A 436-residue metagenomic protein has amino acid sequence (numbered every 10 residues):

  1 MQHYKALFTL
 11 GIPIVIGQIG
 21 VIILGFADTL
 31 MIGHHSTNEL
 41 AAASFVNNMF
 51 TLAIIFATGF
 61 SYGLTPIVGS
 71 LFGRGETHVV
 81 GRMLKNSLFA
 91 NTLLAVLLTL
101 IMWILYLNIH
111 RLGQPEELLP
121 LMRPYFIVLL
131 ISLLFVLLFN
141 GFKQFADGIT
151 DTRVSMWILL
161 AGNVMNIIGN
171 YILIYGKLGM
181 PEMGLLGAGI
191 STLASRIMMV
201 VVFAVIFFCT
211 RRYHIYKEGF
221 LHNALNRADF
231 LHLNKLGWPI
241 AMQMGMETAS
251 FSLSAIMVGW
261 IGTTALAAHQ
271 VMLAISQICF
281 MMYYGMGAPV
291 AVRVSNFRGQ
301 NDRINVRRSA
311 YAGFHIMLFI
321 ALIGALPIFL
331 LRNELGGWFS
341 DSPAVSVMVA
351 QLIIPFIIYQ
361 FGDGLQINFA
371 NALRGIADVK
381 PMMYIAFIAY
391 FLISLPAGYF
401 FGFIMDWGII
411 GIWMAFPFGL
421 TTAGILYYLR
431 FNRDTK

Functional and structural regions predicted by a protein language model:
M1-I14, V68-L134, M180-W238, V294-Y359 (+1 more regions): Short alpha-helical transmembrane segments in multi-pass integral membrane proteins
Q2-L30, H34-H35, T51-G63, I67 (+5 more regions): N-terminal transmembrane alpha-helices
T9-D28, V128, F139, G162 (+5 more regions): Transmembrane helical elements of multi-pass membrane transporters/channels
I14, Q18, T29-L30, P66 (+15 more regions): Transmembrane alpha-helix boundary and packing residues in multipass membrane permease domains and related
I19, I23-A41, I109-E116, I172-L185 (+4 more regions): Helix-terminus/linker motif at the lipid-water interface of multi-pass membrane proteins
T37-N48, M122, F126, G189 (+3 more regions): Small-residue hotspots at the loop-to-helix junctions and early N-terminal turns of transmembrane alpha-helices
L40-W103, V136-S155, A255, A268-L330 (+2 more regions): Small-residue-rich hydrophobic transmembrane alpha-helices
S61, L129-D147, S155-N163, A188-F203 (+5 more regions): Short runs within selected transmembrane alpha-helices of multi-pass transporters and secretion channels
